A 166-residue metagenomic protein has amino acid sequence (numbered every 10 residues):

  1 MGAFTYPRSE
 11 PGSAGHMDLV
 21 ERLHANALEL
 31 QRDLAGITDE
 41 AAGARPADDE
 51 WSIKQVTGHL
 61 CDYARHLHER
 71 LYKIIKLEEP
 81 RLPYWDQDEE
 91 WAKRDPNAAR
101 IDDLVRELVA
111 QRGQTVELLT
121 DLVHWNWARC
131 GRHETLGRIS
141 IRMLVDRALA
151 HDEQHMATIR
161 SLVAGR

Functional and structural regions predicted by a protein language model:
M1-A25: Extreme N-terminal tail/first-helix region
M1-R8, G43-E90, G113-V116, H124-R166: Short, contiguous alpha-helical
G15, R22, D48, S52 (+3 more regions): Alpha-helix N-cap/loop-to-helix boundary motif
G15, T38, V123-N126: Residues that cap or delimit alpha-helices
R22-D33, E90-A128, A148: Acidic/histidine-rich alpha-helical segments that form the ligand environment of transition-metal centers
R32, G36-D39, R45-A47: A glycine-rich, hydrophobic loop/mini-helix early in the fold
